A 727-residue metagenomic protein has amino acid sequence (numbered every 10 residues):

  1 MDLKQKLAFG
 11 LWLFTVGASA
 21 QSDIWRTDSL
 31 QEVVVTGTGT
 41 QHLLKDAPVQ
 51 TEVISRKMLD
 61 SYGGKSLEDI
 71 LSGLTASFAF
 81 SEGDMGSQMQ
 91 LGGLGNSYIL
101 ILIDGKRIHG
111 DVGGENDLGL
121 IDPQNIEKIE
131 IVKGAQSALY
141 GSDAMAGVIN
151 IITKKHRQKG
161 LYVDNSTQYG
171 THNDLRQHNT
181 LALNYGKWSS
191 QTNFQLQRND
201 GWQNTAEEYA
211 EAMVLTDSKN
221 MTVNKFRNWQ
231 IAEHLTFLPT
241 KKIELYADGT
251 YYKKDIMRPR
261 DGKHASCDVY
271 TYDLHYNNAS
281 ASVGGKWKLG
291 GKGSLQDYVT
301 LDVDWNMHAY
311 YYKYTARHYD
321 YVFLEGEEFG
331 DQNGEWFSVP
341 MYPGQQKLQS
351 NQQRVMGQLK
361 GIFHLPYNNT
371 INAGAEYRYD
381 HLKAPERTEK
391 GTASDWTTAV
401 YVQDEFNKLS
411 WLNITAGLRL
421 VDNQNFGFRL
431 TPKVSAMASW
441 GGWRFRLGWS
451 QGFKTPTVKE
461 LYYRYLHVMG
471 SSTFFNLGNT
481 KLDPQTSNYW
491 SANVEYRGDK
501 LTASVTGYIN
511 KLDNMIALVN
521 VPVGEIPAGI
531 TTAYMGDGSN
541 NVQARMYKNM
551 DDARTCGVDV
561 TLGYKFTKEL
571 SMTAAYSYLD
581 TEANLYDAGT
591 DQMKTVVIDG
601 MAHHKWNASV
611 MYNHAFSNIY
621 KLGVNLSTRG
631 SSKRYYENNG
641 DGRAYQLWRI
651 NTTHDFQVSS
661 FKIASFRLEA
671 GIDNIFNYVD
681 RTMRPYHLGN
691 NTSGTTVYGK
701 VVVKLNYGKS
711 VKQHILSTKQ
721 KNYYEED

Functional and structural regions predicted by a protein language model:
F9-G10, A20, T236-L238, L447-S450 (+3 more regions): Conserved C-terminal beta-signal and adjacent last beta-strands/turns of outer-membrane beta-barrel proteins
L43, E68-K106: Extracytoplasmic beta-strand/coil segments of soluble accessory domains associated with Gram-negative outer-membrane
L67-I70, S87-Q90, L102, N116-D122 (+3 more regions): N-terminal periplasmic accessory domains that precede and gate Gram-negative outer-membrane beta-barrel machines
K106-K133, E233: Short acidic/polar hinge/loop motifs at secondary-structure boundaries that mediate gating or recognition
G160, L183-L274: Periplasmic-side early beta-strands and strand-to-turn transitions of outer-membrane beta-barrels
P340, G344-S350, R354-K360, A393 (+5 more regions): Outer membrane beta-barrel strand-and-loop segments of large Gram-negative receptors, especially TonB-dependent
Y367, N407-W411, I509-K511, A533 (+3 more regions): Gram-negative outer-membrane beta-barrel transporters
E389, Q424-R429, A438-W490, I509-N541 (+4 more regions): Surface-exposed extracellular loop regions of Gram-negative outer-membrane beta-barrel proteins, predominantly
